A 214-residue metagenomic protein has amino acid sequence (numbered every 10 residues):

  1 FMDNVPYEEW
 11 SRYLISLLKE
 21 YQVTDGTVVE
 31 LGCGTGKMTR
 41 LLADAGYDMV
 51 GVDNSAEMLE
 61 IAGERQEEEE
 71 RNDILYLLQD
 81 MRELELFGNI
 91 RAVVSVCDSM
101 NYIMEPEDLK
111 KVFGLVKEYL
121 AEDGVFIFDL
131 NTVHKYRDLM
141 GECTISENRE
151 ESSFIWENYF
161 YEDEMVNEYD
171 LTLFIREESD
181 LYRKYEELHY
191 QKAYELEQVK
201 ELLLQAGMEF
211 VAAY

Functional and structural regions predicted by a protein language model:
F1-G26: Conserved class I S-adenosyl-L-methionine
G32-G36: Class I SAM-dependent methyltransferase "Motif I" SAM/SAH-binding loop
K37-E83: Class I SAM-dependent methyltransferase SAM/SAH-binding core
E85-A92: A short acidic, Gly/Pro-enriched loop at the edge of an enzyme's catalytic core that lines a small-molecule cofactor
V96-D98: Residues lining the SAM
K110-E122: A short glycine-rich, Lys/Arg-flanked "PGG" loop and its adjoining helix->strand segment in the class I
I127-K200: SAM-dependent methyltransferase
L188-Y190, E209-Y214: Conserved S-adenosyl-L-methionine
